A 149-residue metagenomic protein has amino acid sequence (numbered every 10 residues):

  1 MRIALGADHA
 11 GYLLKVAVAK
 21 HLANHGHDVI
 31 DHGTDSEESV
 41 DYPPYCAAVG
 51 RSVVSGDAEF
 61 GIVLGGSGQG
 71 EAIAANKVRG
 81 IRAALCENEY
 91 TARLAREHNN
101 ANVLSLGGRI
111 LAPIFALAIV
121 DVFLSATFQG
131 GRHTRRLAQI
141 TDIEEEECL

Functional and structural regions predicted by a protein language model:
R2-G6, A10, E89-L149: C-terminal binding/interaction regions
A4-N24: Glycine-rich phosphate/diphosphate-binding loop of Rossmann-like nucleotide-binding domains
L13-L14, V40, G70, I114: Residues that form or flank phosphate/diphosphate-binding pockets in enzymes that use nucleotide phosphates
K20, A47, R51, I73 (+2 more regions): Alpha-helical segments flanking ligand/cofactor-binding loops in enzyme cores
K20-V29, G80: Short helix-loop-beta junction
D28-S39: A short beta-strand-loop structural module common to alpha/beta enzyme folds
Y45-L85: Helix-adjacent hinge/juxtasegments
